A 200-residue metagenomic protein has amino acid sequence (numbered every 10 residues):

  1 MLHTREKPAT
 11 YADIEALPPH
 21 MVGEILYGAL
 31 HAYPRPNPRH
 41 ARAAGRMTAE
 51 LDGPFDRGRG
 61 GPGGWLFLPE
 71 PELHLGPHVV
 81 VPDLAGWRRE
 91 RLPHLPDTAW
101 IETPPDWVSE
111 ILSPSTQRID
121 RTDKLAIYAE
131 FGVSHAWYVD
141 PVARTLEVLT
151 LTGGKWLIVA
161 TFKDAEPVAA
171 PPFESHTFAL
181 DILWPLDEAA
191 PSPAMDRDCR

Functional and structural regions predicted by a protein language model:
M1-R200: Gly/Pro/Ser/Thr-rich low-complexity, intrinsically disordered segments predominantly at protein N-termini
